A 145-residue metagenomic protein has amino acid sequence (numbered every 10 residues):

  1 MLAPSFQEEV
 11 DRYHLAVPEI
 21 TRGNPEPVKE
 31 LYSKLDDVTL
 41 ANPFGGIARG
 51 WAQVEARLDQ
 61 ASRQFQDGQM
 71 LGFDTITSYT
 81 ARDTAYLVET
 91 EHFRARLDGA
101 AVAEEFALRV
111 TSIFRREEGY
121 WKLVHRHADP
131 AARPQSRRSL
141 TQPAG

Functional and structural regions predicted by a protein language model:
M1-P27, D37-G145: A beta-strand edge to alpha-helix "cap/lid" segment located at domain peripheries
L31-K34: Conserved catalytic core of Hanks-type protein kinase domains
